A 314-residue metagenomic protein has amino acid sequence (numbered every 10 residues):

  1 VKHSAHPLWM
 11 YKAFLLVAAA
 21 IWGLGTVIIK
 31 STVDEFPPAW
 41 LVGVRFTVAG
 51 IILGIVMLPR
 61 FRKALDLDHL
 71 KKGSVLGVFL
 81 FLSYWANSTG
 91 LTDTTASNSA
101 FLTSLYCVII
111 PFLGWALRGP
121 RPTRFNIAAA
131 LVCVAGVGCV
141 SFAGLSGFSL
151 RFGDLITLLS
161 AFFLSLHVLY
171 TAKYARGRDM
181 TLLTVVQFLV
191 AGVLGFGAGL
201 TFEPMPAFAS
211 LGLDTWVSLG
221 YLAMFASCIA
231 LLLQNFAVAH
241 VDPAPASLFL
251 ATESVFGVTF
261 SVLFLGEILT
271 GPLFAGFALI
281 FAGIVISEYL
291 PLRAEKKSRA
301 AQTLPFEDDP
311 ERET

Functional and structural regions predicted by a protein language model:
V1-G43, V78, A86, S146-K173 (+2 more regions): Glycine-/small-residue-enriched transmembrane alpha-helix faces in small-molecule transporters and effluxers
K2-S4, L8, F46, F142 (+2 more regions): C-terminal-most transmembrane helix of multi-pass membrane proteins
W9-F14, W40-I55, F125-A135, F152-L159 (+2 more regions): Hydrophobic alpha-helical transmembrane segments of multi-pass integral membrane proteins, especially transporters
A19, V42-V44, W85, S99-L105 (+2 more regions): Helix-helix packing/entry segments at the starts of transmembrane helices
I21, G25-T26, M57-T103, C139 (+1 more regions): Specific transmembrane alpha-helical segments of multi-pass solute transporters/efflux pumps, especially DMT/EamA
L24, I28-S31, E35, A49-D66 (+5 more regions): Membrane-interface helix-cap regions at the ends of transmembrane helices in multi-pass membrane proteins
I52-F61, N87, Y106-A128, V255-F274: C-terminal transmembrane-helix exit sites in multi-pass transporters
L53, S74, L80, P122-A143 (+4 more regions): Hydrophobic transmembrane alpha-helices of multi-pass small-molecule transport proteins
